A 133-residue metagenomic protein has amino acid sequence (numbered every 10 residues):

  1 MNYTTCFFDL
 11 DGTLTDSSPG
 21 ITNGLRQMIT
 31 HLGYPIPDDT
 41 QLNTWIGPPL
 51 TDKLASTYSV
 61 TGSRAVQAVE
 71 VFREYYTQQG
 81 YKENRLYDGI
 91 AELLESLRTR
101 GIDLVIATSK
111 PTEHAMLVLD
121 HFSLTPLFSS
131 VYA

Functional and structural regions predicted by a protein language model:
Y3-A91, R100: N-terminal helical cap/lid subdomain that shapes the substrate entry/recognition surface in HAD-like hydrolases
T5-F7, V105, S130: Hydrophobic "anchor" residues on beta-strands that sit immediately upstream of conserved functional sites
T13, L25, I90-L119, Y132: Substrate-recognition element of Asp-dependent hydrolases with the DxDx(T/V) motif
I29, L119, S123: Conserved hydrophobic residues forming the short capping helix/wall of the S-adenosyl-L-methionine
P35, T125-S129: Conserved H-loop
L50, S129-S130: Acidic/polar active-site rim loop that often engages polyanionic ligands
E74, S130-A133: Conserved adenine-binding aromatic site and its adjacent loop/helix in ATP-hydrolyzing domains
